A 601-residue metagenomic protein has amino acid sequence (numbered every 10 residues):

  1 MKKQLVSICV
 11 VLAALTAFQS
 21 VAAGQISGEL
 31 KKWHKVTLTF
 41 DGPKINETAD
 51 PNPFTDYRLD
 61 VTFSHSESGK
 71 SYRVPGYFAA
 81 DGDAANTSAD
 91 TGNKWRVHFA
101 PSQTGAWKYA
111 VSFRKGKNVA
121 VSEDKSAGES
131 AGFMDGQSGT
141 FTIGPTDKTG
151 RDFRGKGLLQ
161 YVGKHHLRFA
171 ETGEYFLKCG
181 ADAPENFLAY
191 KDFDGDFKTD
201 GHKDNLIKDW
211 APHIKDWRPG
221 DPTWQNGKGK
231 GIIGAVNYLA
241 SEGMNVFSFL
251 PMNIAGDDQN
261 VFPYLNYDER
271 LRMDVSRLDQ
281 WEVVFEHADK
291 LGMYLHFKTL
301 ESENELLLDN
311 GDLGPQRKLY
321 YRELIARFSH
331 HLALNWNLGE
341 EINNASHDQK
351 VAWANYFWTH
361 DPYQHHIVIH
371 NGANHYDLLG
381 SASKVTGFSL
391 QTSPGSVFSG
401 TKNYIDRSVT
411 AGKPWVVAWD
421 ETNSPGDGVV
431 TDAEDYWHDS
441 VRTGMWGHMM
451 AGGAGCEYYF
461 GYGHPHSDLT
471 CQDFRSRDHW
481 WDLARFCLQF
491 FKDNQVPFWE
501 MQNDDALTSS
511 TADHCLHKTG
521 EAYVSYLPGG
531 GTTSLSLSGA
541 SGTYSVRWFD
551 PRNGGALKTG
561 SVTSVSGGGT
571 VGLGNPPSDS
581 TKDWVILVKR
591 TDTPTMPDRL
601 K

Functional and structural regions predicted by a protein language model:
M1-C9: Bacterial N-terminal signal peptides that target proteins for export
I8-A17: Bacterial N-terminal signal peptides
F18-A23: Sec/Tat signal peptide C-region and signal peptidase I cleavage site
G28, I45-E47, V416-V417, S424-G428 (+2 more regions): Aromatic- and carboxylate-lined catalytic core of secreted/periplasmic carbohydrate-active enzymes
T37, N46-D60, Y72-I143: Ligand-binding face of N-terminal immunoglobulin V-set domains in extracellular IgSF glycoproteins
R58, G116-N118, G128, M134-S138 (+3 more regions): Active-site mouth of glycoside hydrolases
T62-K70, D81, F549-G554: Change "in extracellular beta-sheet-rich domains … of secreted and cell-surface proteins" to "in beta-sheet-rich domains
L319, G339-H479: Extracellular glycoside hydrolase catalytic/binding regions
